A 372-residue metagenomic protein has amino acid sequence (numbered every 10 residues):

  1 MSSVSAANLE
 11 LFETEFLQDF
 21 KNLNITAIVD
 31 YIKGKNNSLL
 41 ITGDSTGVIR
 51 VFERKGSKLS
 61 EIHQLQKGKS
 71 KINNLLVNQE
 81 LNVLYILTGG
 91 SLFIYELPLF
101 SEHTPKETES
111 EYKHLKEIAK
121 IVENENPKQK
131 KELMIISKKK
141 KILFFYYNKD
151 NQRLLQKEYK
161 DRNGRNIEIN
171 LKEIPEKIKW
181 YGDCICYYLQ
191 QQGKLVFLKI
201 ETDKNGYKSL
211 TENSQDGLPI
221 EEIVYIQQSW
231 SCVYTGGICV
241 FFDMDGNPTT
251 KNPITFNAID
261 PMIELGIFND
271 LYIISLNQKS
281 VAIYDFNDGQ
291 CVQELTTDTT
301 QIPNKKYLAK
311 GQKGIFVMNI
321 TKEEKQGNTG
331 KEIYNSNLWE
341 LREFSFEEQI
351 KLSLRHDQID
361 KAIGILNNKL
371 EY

Functional and structural regions predicted by a protein language model:
M1-D270, S280-K305, G330-D360, I365-Y372: WD40-like beta-propeller blades
I273: A Zn2+-metalloprotease active-site environment signal
I302-E332: Extended assembly-interface/linker segments at domain junctions
